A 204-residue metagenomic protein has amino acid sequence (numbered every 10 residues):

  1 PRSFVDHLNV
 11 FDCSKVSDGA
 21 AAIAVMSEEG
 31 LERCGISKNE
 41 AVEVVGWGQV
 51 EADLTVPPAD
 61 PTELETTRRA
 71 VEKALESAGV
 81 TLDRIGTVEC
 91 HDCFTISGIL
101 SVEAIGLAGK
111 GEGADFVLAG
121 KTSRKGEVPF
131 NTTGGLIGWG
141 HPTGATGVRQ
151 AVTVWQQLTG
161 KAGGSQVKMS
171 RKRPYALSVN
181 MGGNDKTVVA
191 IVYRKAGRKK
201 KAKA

Functional and structural regions predicted by a protein language model:
R2-R69, K73, K121-T133, I137 (+3 more regions): Condensing-enzyme catalytic core mediating Claisen C-C bond formation in acyl metabolism
A20, E63, T67, F94-S97 (+1 more regions): Catalytic-loop motifs flanking and including active-site residues across diverse enzymes
A22, G30-L31, T66, A70-A78 (+3 more regions): Stable alpha-helical structural segments in soluble proteins, enriched in small hydrophobic residues
I23-G30, P142-A162: Active-site-proximal alpha-helical scaffold in enzymes
C34, R69-R84, S97, L158-A162: Conserved active-site "lid/cap" helical segment
L54-D60, D92-D115, P142-A145, N184-V192: Short glycine/threonine-rich loop-to-helix capping motif typified by GTGT followed within a few residues by an Asp-Pro
G86-C90: Short glycine-rich phosphate-binding loop at a beta-alpha junction
A108-G120, A162-R171: A glycine-biased, small/acidic residue-tolerant capping/turn segment at secondary-structure junctions
